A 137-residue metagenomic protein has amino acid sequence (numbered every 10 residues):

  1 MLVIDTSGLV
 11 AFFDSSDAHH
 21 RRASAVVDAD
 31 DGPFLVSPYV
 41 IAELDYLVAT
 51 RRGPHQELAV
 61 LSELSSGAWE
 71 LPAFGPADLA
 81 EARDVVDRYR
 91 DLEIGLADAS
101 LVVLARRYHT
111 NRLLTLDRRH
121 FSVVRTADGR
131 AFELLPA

Functional and structural regions predicted by a protein language model:
M1-V36, A49-L61, A127-A131: Short, well-structured N-terminal submotif of metal-dependent ribonuclease cores
L2-D5, V36-S37, I94-L96, D117 (+1 more regions): Histidine- and aromatic-rich ligand-binding microenvironments
S7-G8, Y39, A77, R119: Alpha-helix/helix-capping structural signal
G8-L9, E43-L44, E81: A general alpha-helix detector
A29-G32, S66-G67, L92: Structured helix-beta-strand junction loops
L64, F74, A127: Internal alpha/beta domain cores that form substrate/cofactor-binding pockets in large enzymes and binding proteins
E70-L116: Active-site neighborhoods of divalent-metal-dependent phosphate/nucleic-acid chemistry enzymes
V102, Y108-A137: Acidic, PIN/NYN-like endoribonuclease modules and their adjacent C-terminal/linker elements
